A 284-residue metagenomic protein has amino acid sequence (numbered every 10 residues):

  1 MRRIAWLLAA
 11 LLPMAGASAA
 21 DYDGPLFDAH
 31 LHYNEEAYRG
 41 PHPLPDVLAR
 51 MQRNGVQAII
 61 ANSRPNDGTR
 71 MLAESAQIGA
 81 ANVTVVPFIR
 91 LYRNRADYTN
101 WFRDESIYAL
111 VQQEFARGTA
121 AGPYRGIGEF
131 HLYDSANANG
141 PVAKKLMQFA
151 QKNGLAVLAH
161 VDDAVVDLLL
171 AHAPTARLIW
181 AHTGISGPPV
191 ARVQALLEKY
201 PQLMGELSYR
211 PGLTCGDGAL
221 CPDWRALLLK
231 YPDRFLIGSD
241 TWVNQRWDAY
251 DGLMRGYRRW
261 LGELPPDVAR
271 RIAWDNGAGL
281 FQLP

Functional and structural regions predicted by a protein language model:
R2-R3, A20-A29, A37, H42-P65 (+3 more regions): Mid-to-C-terminal alpha-helical segments outside catalytic/metal-binding sites
A5-A15: Bacterial N-terminal signal peptides
D21, R70-L158, M204, P211-G212: Active-site gating/metal-coordination segments in enzymes
F27-L31, I59-A61, V85-R90, G126-G128 (+4 more regions): Hydrophobic faces of well-ordered beta-strands that scaffold small-molecule active sites in alpha/beta enzyme cores
L31-P43, D97-S106, C215-G216: Acidic/histidine-rich helix-loop elements that form or flank divalent-metal/phosphate-binding sites at the catalytic
H32-N34, R64-P65, R90-N94, F130-Y133 (+4 more regions): Active-site beta-loop-alpha junctions enriched in small/polar residues
P43-V47, N66-Q77, Y108-A116, D163-D167 (+2 more regions): Alpha-helical scaffolding within the catalytic cores of extracellular/periplasmic polymer-degrading hydrolases
A136-I237: Catalytic pocket-lining loop regions of alpha/beta-barrel enzymes, especially the amidohydrolase/enolase/GH5 lineages
